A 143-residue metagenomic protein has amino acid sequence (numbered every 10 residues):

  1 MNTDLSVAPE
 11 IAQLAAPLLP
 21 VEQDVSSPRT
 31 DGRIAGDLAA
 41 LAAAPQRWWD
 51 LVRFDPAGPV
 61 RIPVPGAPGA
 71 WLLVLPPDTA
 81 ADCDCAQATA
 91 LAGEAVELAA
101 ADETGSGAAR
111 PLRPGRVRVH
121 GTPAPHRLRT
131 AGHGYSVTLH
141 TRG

Functional and structural regions predicted by a protein language model:
M1-P68, A108-A109: A short, N-terminal "cap"/entry segment at the start of jelly-roll beta-barrel domains of the cupin/DSBH fold
P68-A70, H133: Coil-to-beta-strand transition motifs
W71-L73, L139: Conserved hydrophobic/aromatic positions in well-ordered beta-strands
L75-T79, D84-E103: Glycine- and acidic-residue-biased ligand/ion/polar-headgroup-sensing regions
D82-A86, H126, H140: Histidine-centered active-site/metal-ligand motif
E97-H126: Short acidic-glycine-tyrosine-enriched beta hairpin
V117-H120, R127, A131-G143: A short hydrophobic beta-strand segment most commonly corresponding to one strand of the jelly-roll/cupin
